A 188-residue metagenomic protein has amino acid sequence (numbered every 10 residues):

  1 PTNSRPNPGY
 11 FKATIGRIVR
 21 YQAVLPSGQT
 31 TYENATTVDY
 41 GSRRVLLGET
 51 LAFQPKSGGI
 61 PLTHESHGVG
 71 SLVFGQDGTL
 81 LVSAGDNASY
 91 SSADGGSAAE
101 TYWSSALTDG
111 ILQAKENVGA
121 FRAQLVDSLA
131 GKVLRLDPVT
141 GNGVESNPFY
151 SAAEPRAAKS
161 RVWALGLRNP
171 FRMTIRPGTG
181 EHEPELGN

Functional and structural regions predicted by a protein language model:
P1-N188: Surface loops at the rim/top face of extracytoplasmic beta-rich domains
